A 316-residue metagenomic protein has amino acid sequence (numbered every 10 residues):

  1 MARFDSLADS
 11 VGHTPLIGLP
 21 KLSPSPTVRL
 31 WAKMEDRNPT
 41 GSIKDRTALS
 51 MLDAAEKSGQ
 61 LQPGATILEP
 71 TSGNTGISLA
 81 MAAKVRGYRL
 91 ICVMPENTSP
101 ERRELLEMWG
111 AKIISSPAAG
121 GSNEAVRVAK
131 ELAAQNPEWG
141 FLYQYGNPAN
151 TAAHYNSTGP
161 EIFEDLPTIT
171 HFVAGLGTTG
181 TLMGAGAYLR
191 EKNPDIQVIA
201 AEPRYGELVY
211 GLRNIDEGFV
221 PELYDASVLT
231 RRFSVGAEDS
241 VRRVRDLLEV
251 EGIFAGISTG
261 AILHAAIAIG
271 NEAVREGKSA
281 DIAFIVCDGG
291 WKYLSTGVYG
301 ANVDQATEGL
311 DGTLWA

Functional and structural regions predicted by a protein language model:
M1-A316: PLP-dependent amino-acid enzyme catalytic core
